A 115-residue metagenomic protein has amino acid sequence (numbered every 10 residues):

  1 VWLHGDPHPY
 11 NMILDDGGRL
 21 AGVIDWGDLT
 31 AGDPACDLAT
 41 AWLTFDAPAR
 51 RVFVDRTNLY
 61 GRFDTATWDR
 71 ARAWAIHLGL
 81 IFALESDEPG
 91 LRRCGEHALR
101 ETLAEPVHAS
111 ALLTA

Functional and structural regions predicted by a protein language model:
V1, A31, T40-A115: Helix-rich C-terminal or lid/interface subdomains of diverse kinases
V1-C36: Active-site acidic catalytic loop and adjacent metal/ATP-binding pocket of ATP-dependent phosphoryl transfer enzymes
